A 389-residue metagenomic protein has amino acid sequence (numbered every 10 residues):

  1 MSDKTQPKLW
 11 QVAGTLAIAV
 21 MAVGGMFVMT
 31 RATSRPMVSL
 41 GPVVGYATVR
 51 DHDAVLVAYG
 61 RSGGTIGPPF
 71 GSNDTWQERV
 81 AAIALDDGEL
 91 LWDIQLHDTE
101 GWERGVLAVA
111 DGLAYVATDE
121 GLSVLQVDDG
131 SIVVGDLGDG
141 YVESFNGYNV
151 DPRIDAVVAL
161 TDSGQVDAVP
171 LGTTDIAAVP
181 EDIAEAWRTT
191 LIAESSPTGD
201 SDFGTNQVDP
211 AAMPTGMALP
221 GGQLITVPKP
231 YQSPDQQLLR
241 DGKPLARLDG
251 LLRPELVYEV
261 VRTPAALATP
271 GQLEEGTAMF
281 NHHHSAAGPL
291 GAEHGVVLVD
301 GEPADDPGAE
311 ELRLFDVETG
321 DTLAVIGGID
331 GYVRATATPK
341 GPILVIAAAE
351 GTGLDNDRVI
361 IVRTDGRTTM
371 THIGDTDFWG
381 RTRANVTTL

Functional and structural regions predicted by a protein language model:
S2-L389: Secretory-pathway ectodomains
